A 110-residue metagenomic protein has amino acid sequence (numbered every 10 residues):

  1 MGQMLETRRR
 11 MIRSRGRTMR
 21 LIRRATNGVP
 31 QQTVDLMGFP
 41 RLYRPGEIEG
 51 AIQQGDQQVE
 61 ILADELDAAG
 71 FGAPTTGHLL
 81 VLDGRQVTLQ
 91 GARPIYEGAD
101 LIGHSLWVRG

Functional and structural regions predicted by a protein language model:
M1-Q32: Active-site-proximal polar cores
R20-G110: Short, conserved turn/kink motifs that form compact alpha/beta structural patches or helix kinks used as
